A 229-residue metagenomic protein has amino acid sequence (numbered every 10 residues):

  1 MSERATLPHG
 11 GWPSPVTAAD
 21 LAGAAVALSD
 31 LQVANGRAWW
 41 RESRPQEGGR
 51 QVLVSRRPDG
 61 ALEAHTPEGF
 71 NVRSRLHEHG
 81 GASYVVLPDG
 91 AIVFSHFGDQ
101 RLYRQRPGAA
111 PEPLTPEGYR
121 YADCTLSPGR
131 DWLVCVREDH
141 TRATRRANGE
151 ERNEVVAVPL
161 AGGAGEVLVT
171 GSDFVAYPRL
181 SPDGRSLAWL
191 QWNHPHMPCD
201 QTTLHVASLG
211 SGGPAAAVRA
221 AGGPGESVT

Functional and structural regions predicted by a protein language model:
M1-V52: Sequence/structural signature of beta-propeller modules and their immediately flanking N-terminal secretory/stalk
T6-S14, S55-H65, L102-G108: Surface-exposed loop/turn elements that mediate protein-protein interactions on large endomembrane-trafficking
S14-A22, E63-S74, A110-T115, A164-V169 (+2 more regions): A short beta-strand motif characteristic of beta-propeller blades
A24-R37, N71-I92, G118-L133, S172-L187 (+1 more regions): Conserved beta-propeller blade repeats
A34, G49, P58, P88-D89 (+6 more regions): Short loop/turn segments that connect beta-strands within the blades of beta-propeller domains, predominantly WD40
E42-V52, V72-E78, I92-L102, P116-Y121 (+4 more regions): A flexible loop/linker signature enriched in serine peptidases of the S9 family
R57-G60, R106-A109, P159-G163, L209-G213: Short loop/turn segments that connect beta-strands within beta-propeller blades
G81-S83, R152, V158: Right-handed parallel beta-helix
